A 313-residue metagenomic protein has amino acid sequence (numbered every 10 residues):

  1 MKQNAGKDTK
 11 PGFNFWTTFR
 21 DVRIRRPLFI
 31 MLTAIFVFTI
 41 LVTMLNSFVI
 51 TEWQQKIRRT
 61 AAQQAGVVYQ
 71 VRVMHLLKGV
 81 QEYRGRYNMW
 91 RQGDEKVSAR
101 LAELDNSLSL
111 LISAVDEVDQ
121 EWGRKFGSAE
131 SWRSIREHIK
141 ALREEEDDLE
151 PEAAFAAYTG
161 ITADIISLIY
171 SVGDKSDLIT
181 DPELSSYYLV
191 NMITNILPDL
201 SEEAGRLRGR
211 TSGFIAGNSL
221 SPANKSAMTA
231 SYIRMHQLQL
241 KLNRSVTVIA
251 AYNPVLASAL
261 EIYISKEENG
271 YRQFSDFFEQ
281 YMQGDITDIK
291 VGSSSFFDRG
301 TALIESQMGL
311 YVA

Functional and structural regions predicted by a protein language model:
K2-A313: Hydrophobic alpha-helical segments
